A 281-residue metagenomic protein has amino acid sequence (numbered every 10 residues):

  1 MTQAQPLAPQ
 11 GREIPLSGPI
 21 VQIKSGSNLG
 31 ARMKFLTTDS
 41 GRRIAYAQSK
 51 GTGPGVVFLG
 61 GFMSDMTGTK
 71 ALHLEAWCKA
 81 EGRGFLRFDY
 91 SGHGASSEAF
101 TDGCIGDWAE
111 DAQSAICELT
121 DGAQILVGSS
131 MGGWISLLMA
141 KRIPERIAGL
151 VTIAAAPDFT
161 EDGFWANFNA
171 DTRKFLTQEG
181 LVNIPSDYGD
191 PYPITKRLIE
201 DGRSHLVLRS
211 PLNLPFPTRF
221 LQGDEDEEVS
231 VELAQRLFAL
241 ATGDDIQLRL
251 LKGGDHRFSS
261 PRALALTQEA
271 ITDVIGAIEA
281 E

Functional and structural regions predicted by a protein language model:
L16, I23-S49: N-terminal cap/lid segment of alpha/beta-hydrolase-fold proteins
G30, G41, R146-L251, D255-E281: The alpha/beta-hydrolase serine catalytic core
G53-G61: Short beta-strand element of the alpha/beta-hydrolase
M63-E75: The serine-hydrolase catalytic nucleophile loop
E75-A95: Conserved alpha/beta-hydrolase
D102-E118: Alpha/beta-hydrolase active-site loop
T120-S129: Alpha/beta-hydrolase fold nucleophile elbow
G128, G132, S136: Gly/Ala-rich beta-loop-alpha elbow adjacent to hydrolase catalytic centers
